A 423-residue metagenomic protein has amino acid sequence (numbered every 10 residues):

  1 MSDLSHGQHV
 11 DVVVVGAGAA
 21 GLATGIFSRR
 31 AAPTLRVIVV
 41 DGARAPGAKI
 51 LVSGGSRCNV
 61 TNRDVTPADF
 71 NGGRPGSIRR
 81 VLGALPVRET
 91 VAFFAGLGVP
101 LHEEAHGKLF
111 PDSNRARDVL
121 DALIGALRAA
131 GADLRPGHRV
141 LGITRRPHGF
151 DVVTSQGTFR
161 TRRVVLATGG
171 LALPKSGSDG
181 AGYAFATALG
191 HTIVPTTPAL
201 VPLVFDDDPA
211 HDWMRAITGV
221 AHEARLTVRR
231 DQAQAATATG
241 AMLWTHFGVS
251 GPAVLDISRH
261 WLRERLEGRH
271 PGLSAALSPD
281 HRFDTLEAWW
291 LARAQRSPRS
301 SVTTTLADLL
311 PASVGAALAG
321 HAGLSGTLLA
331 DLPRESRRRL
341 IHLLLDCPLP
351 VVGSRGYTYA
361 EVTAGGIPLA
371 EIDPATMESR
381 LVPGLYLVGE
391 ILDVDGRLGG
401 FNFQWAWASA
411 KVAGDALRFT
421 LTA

Functional and structural regions predicted by a protein language model:
Q8-V10, T154-R163, T237-G240: Core beta-strand elements of the Rossmann-like FAD/NAD(P) dinucleotide-binding domain in flavoenzyme oxidoreductases
D11-V39, A413-R418: N-terminal Rossmann-like FAD-binding beta1-loop-alpha1 element of flavoenzymes
V13-V15, V40, V140, F159-K175 (+4 more regions): Short hydrophobic core segments
R29-G55: Glycine-rich FAD pyrophosphate-binding loop
R44-P46, T61, T66-P67, P100 (+2 more regions): An anion/pyrophosphate-binding glycine-rich loop and adjacent beta-alpha core in soluble alpha-beta enzymes
G55-E103: Glycine-rich active-site loop/strand segments that organize a redox cofactor
P136, G315-D395: A glycine-rich dinucleotide-binding beta-alpha-beta segment and adjacent secondary-structure elements that constitute
P136-G149: A conserved short coil-to-beta-strand element within the FAD-binding core of flavoproteins
